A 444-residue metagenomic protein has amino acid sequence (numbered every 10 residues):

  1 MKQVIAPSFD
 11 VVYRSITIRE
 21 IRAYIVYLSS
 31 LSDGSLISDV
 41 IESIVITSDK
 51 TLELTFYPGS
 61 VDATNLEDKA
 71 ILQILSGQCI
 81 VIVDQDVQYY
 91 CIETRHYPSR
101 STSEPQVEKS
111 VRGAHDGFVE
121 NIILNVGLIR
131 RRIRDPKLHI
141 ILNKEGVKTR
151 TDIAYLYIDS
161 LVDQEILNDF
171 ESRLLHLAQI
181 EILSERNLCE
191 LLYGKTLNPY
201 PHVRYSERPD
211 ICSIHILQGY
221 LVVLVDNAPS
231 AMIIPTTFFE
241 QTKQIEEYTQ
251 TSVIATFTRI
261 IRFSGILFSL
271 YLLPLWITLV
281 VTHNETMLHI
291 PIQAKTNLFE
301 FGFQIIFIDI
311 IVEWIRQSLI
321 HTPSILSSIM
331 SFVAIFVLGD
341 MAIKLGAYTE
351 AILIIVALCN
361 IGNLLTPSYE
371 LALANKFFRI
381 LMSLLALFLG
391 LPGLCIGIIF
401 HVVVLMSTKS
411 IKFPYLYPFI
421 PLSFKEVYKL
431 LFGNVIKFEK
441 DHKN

Functional and structural regions predicted by a protein language model:
K2-L275, L279-I292, L405-N444: Membrane-embedded alpha-helical signal segments
R112, L345, L389: Short glycine-rich loop/turn motifs that provide flexible caps or phosphate-binding loops at active sites
V225-N227, S324, L389: Active-site proximal loops enriched in glycine and acidic residues that flank catalytic Cys/His/Asp and coordinate
S230, T236-P367, L371-M382: Transmembrane alpha-helical segments that form the functional core of multipass membrane systems
E350-I352, V356-N444: Hydrophobic alpha-helical transmembrane segments of membrane transport and translocation systems, primarily multi-pass
